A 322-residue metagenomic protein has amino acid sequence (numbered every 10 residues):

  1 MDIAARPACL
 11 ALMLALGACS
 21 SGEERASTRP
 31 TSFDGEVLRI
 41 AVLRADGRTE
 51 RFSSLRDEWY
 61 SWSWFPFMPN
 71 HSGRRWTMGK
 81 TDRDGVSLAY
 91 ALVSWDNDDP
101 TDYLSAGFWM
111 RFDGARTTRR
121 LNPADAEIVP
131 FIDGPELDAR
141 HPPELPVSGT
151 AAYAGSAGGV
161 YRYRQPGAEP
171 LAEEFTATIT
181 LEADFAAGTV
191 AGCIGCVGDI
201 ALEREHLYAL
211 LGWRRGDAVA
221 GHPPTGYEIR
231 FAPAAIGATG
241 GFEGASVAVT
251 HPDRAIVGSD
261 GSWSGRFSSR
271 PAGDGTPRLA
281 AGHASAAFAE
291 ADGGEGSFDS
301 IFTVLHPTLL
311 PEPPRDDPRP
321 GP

Functional and structural regions predicted by a protein language model:
M1-C19: Sec-dependent bacterial lipoprotein signal peptides
C19-P322: Mature soluble binding/inhibitory domains
